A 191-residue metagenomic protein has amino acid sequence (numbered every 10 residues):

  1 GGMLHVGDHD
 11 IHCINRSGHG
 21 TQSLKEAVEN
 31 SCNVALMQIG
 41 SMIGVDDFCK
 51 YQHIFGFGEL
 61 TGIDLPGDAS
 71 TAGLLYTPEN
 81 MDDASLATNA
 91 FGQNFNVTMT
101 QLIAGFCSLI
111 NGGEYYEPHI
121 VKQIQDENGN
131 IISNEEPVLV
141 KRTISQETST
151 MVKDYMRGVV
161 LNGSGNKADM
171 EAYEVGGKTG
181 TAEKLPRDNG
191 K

Functional and structural regions predicted by a protein language model:
G1-K191: Beta-lactam-recognizing serine transpeptidase/beta-lactamase-like catalytic domain environment
